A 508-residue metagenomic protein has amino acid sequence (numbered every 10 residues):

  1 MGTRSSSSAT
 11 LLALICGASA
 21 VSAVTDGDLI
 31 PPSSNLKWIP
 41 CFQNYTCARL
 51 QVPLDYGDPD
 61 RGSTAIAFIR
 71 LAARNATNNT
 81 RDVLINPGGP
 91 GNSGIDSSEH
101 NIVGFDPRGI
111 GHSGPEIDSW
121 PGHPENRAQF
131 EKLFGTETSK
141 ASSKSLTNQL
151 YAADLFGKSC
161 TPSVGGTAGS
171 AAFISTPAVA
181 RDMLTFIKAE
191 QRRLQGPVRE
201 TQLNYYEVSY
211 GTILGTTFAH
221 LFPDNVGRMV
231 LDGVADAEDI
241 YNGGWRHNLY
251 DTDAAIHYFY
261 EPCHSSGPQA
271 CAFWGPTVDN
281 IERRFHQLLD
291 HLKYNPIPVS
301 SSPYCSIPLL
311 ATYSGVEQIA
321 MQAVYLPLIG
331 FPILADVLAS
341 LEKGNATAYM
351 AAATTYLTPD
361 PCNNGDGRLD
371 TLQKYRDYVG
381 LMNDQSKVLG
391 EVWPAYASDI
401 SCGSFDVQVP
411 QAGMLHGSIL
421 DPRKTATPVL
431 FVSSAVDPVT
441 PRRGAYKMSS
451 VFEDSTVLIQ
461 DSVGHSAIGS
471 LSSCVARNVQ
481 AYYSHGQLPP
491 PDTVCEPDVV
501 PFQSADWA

Functional and structural regions predicted by a protein language model:
M1-V24, L231: Fungal secretory targeting signals
V24-G315, G365-A508: Gly/Pro-rich cap/lid or specificity-loop segments adjacent to the active site
R284-H291, I319, D336-S340, A352: Charge-rich, solvent-exposed alpha-helical interaction surfaces
P308-A346: P-loop NTPase catalytic cores that bind/hydrolyze ATP
E342-T347, F452-T456: Structural alpha-beta junctions
K343-P359: Amphipathic alpha-helical substructures
C362: Lumenal/periplasmic acceptor-binding loop at the mouth of the active site in multi-pass, GT-C-fold membrane enzymes
